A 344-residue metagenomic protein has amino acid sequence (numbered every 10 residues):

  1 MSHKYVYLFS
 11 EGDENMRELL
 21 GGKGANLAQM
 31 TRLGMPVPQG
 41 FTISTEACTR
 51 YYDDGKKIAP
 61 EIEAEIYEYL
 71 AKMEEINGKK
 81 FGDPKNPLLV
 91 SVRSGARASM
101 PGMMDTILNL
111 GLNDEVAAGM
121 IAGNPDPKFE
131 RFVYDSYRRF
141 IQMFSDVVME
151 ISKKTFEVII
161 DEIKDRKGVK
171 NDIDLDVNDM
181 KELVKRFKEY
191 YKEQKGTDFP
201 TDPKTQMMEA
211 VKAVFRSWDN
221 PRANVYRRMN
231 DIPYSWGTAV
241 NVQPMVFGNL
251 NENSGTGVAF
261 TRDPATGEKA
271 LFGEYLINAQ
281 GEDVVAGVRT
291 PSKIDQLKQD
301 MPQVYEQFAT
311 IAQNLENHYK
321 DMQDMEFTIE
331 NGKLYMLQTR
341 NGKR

Functional and structural regions predicted by a protein language model:
M1-R344: Nucleotide/phosphate-binding sheet-loop regions of phosphoryl- and nucleotidyl-transfer enzymes
